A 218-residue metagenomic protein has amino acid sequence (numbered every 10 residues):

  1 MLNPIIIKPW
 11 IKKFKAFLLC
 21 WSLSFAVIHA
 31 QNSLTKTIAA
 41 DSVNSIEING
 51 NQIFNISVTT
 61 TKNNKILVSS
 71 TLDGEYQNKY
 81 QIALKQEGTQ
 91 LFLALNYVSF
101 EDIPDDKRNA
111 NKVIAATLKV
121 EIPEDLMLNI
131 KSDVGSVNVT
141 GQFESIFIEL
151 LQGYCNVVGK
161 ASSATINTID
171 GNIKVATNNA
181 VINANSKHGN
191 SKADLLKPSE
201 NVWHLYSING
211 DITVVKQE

Functional and structural regions predicted by a protein language model:
M1-T35: Bacterial Sec-dependent N-terminal signal peptides
I5-W10, F14-F17, T140, V158 (+2 more regions): Residue-level detector of intrinsically disordered/flexible regions characterized by low predicted structural confidence
Q31-N49, I53-M127, F147, V158 (+4 more regions): Acidic (Asp/Glu) and glycine-rich low-complexity loops/linkers that are typically intrinsically disordered
N129-I166: Right-handed parallel beta-helix
C155, I173-V175, I212: Fold-core signature of tandem repeat domains
N190-K192: Membrane-helix boundary connector in multi-pass membrane proteins
